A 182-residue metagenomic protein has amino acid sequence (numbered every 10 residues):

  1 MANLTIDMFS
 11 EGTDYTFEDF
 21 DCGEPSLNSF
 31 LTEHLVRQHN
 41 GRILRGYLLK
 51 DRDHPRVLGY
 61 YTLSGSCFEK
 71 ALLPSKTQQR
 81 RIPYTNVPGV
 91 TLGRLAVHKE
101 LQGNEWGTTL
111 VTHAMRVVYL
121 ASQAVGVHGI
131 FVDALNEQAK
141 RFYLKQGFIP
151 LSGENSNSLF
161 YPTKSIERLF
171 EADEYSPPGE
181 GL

Functional and structural regions predicted by a protein language model:
M1-R37, G41, R56: Short amphipathic alpha-helix that is part of the acyltransferase structural core
V36-L48, R56-G59, S64-L72: A short helix-loop-beta-strand connector motif used in the catalytic cores of GNAT acetyltransferases and, in some
L58-G59, R116, S122, V127 (+1 more regions): Short Lys/Arg-rich amphipathic alpha-helical segments
Y60-R94: Conserved acyl-donor/pantetheine-binding loop and adjacent beta-alpha core of acyl/acetyltransferases and related
H98-E100: Active-site acidic-Proline motif in GNAT/NAT acetyltransferases
G103-V117, K145: Conserved acetyl-CoA-binding loop-helix of GNAT-fold acetyltransferases
Y119, V125, D133-G153: Conserved active-site alpha-helix within GNAT-family acetyltransferase domains
V125-K140, S158-L169: Conserved beta-strand-loop-alpha-helix junction that forms the acyl-donor binding cleft
